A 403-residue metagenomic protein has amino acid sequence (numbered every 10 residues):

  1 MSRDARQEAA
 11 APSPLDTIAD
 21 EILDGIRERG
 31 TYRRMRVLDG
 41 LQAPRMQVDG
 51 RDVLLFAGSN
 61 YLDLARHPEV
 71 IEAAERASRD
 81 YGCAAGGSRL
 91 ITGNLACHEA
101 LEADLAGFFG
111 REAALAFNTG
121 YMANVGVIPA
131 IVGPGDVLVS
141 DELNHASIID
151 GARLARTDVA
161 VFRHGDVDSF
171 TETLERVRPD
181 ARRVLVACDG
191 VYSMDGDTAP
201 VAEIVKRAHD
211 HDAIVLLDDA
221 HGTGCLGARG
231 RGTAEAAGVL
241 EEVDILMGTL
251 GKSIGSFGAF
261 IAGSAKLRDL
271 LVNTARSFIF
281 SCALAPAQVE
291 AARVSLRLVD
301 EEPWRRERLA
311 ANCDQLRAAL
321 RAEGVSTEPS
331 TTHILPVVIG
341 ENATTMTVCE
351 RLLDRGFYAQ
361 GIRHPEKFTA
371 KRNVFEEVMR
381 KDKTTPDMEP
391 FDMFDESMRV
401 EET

Functional and structural regions predicted by a protein language model:
A19-E21, G25-C83, A213, E376-E377: N-terminal "arm"/small-domain region of PLP-dependent enzymes with the aminotransferase-like
A57-Y61, A65, R297, L335-A343 (+2 more regions): Conserved PLP-binding active-site segment of the aspartate aminotransferase-like
E72, R76-T119: Conserved N-terminal alpha-helix of the aminotransferase class I/II PLP-enzyme fold
V127-A146: Conserved PLP-anchoring active-site segment centered on the Schiff-base-forming lysine
A160, H164-L217: Active-site phosphate-binding strand-loop segment of PLP-dependent enzymes
D212, G232-L250, D269-N273: Conserved active-site segment immediately N-terminal to the catalytic lysine that forms the internal aldimine
M247, S253-L320, V325-E328: PLP-dependent aminotransferase class I/II
E307-D314, R321-G356, N373: Conserved PLP-binding catalytic core of the aspartate aminotransferase-like
